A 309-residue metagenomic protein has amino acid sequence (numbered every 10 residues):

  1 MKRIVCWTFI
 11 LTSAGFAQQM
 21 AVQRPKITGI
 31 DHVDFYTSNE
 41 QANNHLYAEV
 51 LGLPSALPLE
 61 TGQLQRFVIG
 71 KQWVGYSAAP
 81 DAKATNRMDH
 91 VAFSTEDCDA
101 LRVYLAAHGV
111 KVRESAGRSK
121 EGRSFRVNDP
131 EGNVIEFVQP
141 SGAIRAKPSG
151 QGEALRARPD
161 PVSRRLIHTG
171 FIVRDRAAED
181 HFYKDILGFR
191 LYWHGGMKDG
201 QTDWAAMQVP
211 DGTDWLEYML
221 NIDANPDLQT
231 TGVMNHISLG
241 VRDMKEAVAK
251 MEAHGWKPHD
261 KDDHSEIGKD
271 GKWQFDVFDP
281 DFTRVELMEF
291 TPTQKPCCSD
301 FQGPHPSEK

Functional and structural regions predicted by a protein language model:
I4-S13: Sec-dependent N-terminal signal peptides
Q18-K26, A106-R165, G170-F171, W193-G196 (+2 more regions): Vicinal oxygen chelate
P25, D31-V74, A107, R123-R126 (+2 more regions): Core segments of cupin and vicinal oxygen chelate
T28-N39, Q65-V68, P80-L105, R123-N128 (+5 more regions): Vicinal oxygen chelate
Q72-Y76, K83-T85, G132-I135, G212-L216 (+1 more regions): Short, charged/polar, Gly/Pro-enriched secondary-structure boundary elements
A177-E266: Structured core of small recognition/catalytic domains
